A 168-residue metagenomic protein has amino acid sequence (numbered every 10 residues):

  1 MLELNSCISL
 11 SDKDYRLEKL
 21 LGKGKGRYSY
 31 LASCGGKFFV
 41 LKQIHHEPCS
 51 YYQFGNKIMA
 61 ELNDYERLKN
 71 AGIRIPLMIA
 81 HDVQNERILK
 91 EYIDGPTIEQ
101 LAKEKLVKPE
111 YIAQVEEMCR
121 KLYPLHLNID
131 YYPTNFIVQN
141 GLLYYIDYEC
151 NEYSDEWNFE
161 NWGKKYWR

Functional and structural regions predicted by a protein language model:
M1-E18: Juxta-kinase regulatory segment immediately upstream of eukaryotic protein kinase catalytic domains
L17-M59: ATP-binding glycine-rich loop module of kinase domains
F39, R74, I88, Y144-D147: Protein kinase-like catalytic core scaffold
Q53-A71: The N-lobe alphaC helix and its flanking beta3-alphaC-beta4 segment of protein kinase-like domains, centered on
I73-I112: Conserved structural core of kinase catalytic domains
Q114-K121: Conserved hydrophobic core/spine positions of the Hanks-type protein kinase catalytic domain
Y123-N128, Q139-R168: C-lobe/activation-segment region of protein kinase-like
Y131-F136: Hydrophobic residue at the +6 position relative to the catalytic HRD Asp in the kinase catalytic loop
